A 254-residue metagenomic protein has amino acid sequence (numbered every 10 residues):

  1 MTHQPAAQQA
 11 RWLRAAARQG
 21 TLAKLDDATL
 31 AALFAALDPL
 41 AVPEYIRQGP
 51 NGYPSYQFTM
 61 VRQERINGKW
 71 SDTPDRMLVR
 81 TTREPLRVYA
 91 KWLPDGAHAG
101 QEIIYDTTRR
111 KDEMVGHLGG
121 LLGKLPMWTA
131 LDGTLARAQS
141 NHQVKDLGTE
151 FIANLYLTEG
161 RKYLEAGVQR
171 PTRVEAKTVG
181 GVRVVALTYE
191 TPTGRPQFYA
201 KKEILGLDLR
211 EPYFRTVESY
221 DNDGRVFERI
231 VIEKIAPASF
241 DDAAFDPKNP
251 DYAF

Functional and structural regions predicted by a protein language model:
M1-V61, R65-P74, T82-L86, P94-A97 (+2 more regions): N-terminal leader/targeting segments and the immediate start of mature chains
T2-A23, R76-F151, G224-E228: An acidic-aromatic
Y56, M77, V88, E203 (+1 more regions): Residue-level detector of short, conserved catalytic/binding motifs and their immediate flanks
G68-W70, Y89, G100, P126 (+3 more regions): Short acidic, gly/pro-rich beta-turn/loop elements at beta-sheet edges and active-site/ligand-binding grooves
L93-D95, V115, G119, L135-F254: Gly/Pro-enriched, hydrophobic low-complexity segments that function as extracytoplasmic propeptides/linkers
